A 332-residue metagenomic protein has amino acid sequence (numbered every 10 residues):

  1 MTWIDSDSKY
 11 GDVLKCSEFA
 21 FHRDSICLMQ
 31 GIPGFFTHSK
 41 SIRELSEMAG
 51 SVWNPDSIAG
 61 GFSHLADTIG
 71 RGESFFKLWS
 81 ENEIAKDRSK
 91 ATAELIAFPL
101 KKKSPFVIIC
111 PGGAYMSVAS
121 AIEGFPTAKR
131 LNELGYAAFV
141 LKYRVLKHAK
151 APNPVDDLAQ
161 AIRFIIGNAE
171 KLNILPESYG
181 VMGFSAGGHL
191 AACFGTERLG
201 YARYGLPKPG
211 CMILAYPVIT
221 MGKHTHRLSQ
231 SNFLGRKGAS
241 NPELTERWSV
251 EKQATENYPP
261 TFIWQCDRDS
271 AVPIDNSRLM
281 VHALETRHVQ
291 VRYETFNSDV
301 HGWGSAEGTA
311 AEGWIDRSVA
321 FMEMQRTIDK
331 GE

Functional and structural regions predicted by a protein language model:
T2-G11, Q30, D275-E332: C-terminal catalytic histidine-bearing segment of alpha/beta-hydrolase fold enzymes
F36-T37, S41-K102, A151: N-terminal cap/lid segment of alpha/beta-hydrolase-fold proteins
S80-E81, P217-Q253, P259: Mobile cap/lid helix-loop segments that gate and shape the active-site cleft of serine hydrolases
S104-G112: Short beta-strand element of the alpha/beta-hydrolase
A119-T127, F139-P176, A306-G313: Catalytic nucleophile-loop/oxyanion-hole region of alpha/beta-hydrolase and closely related hydrolase-like folds
Q160-L228, T245: Primarily recognizes the serine-hydrolase "nucleophile elbow" in alpha/beta-hydrolase and SGNH/GDSL folds
M221, R268-V272: Acidic catalytic loop of the alpha/beta-hydrolase fold
N257, I263-Q265, D269: Short beta-strand/loop motif that positions the catalytic acidic residue of the alpha/beta-hydrolase fold
